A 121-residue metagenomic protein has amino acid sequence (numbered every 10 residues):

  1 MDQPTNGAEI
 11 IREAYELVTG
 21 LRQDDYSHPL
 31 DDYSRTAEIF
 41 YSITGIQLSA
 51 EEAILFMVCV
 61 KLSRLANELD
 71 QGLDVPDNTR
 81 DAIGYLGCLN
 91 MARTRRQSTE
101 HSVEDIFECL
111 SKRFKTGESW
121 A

Functional and structural regions predicted by a protein language model:
M1-A121: Intrinsically disordered, low-complexity regulatory regions that flank transcription factor DNA-binding cores
